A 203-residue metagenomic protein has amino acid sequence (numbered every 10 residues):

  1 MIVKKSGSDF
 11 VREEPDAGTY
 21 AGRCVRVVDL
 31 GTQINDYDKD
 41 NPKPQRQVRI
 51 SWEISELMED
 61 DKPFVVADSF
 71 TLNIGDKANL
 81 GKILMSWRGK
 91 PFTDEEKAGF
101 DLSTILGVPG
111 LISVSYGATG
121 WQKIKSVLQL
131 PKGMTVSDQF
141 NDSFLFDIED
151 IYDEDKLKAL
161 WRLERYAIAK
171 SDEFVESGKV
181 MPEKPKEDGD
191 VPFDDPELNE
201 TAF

Functional and structural regions predicted by a protein language model:
M1-F203: Short beta-rich binding modules
